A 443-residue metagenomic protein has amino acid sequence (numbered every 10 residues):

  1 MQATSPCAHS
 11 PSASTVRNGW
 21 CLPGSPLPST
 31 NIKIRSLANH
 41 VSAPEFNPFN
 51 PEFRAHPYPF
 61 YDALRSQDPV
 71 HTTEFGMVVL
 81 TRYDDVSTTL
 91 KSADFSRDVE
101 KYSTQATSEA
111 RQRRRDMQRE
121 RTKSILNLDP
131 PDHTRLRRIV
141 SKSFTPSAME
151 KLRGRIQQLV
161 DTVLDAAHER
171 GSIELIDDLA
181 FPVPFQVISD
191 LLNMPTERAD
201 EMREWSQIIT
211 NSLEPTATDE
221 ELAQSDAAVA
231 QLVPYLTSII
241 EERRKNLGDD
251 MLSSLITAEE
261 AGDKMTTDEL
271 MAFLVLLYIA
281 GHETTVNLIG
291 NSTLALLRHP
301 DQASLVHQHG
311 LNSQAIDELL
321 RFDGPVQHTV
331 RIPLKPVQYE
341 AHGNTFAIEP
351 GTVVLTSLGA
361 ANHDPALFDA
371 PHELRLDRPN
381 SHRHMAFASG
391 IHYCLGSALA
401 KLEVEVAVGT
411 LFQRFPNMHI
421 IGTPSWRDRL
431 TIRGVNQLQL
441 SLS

Functional and structural regions predicted by a protein language model:
S5, H9, S14, W20 (+1 more regions): Cytochrome P450
